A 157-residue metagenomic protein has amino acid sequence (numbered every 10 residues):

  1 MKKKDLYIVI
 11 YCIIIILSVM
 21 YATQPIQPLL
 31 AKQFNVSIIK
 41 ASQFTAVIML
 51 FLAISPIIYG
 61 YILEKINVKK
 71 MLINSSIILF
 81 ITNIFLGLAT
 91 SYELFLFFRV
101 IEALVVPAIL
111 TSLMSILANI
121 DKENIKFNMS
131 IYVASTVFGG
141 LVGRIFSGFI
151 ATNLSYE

Functional and structural regions predicted by a protein language model:
D5-I38, P56-Y59: Extracytoplasmic
L17, Y21, G87, A103-T111 (+1 more regions): Small-residue-rich segments within alpha-helical transmembrane domains of MFS-like 12-TM solute carriers
Y21, M49-I57, G140-L141: Residue-level signature of mid-helix packing/kink "hotspots" within the transmembrane helices of 12-pass Major
N35, N67, L88-L94, K122: Helix-breaking motifs and short loop linkers at transmembrane-helix boundaries and internal kinks in secondary membrane
I54-T90: Conserved MFS/SLC helix-loop-helix module at the cytosolic interface between two early adjacent transmembrane helices
T82, E93-E102: Paired small-residue
L94, I131-E157: Helix-loop-helix hairpin linking two adjacent transmembrane segments in secondary transporters
F98-T136: Cytoplasmic helix-loop-helix junction between adjacent transmembrane helices in 12-TM secondary transporters
